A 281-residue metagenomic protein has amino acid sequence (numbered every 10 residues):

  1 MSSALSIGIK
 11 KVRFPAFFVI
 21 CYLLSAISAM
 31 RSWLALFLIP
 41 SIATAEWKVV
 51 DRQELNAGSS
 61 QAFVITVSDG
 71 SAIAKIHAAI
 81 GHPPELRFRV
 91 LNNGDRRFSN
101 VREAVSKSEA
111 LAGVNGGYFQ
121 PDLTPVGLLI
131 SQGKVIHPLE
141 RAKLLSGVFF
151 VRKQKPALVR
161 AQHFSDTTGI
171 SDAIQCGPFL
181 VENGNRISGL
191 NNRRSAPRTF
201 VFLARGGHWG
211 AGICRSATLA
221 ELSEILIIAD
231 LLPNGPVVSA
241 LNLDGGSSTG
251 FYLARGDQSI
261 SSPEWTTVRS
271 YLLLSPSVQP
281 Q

Functional and structural regions predicted by a protein language model:
I7-F17: Positively charged N-terminal leader segments that act as targeting/secretion signals
R13, M30-L36: Sec-dependent signal peptide recognition, specifically the positively charged N-region followed immediately by
L23-L24: Short polybasic linear motifs
P40-I42: N-terminal signal peptide c-region/cleavage motif recognized by signal peptidases
T44-E140, G212: Zymogen propeptides
D69, P83, F150-K155, E182-N183 (+3 more regions): Short acidic-glycine loop/turn motifs at beta-strand connectors
F119-N192: Active-site-adjacent helix-turn-beta-strand microarchitecture at beta-sheet edges that either contains or buttresses
L123-K143, N191-N242, S247-Q281: Conserved, well-ordered active-site substructure
